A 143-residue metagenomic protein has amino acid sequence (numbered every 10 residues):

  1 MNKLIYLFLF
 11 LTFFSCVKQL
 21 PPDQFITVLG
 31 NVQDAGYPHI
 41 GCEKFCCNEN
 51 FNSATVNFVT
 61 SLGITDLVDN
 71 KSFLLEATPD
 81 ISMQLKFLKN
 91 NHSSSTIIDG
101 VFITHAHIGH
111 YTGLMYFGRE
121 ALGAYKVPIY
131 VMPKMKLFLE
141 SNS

Functional and structural regions predicted by a protein language model:
L4-F13: Sec-dependent N-terminal signal peptides
L20-F25: Extreme N-terminal starter segment of soluble prokaryotic enzymes
L29-G36: Short polar catalytic/cofactor-binding loops
Y37-A106, T112-L122: Pre-active-site segment of Zn-dependent metallo-hydrolases
F102, I129-V131: A short beta-strand/loop micro-motif in the catalytic core of glycosyltransferases that engages the nucleotide-sugar
A124-V127: A short helix->loop->beta-strand "cap" motif at the edges of active sites that frequently abuts
M132-S143: Metallo-beta-lactamase
